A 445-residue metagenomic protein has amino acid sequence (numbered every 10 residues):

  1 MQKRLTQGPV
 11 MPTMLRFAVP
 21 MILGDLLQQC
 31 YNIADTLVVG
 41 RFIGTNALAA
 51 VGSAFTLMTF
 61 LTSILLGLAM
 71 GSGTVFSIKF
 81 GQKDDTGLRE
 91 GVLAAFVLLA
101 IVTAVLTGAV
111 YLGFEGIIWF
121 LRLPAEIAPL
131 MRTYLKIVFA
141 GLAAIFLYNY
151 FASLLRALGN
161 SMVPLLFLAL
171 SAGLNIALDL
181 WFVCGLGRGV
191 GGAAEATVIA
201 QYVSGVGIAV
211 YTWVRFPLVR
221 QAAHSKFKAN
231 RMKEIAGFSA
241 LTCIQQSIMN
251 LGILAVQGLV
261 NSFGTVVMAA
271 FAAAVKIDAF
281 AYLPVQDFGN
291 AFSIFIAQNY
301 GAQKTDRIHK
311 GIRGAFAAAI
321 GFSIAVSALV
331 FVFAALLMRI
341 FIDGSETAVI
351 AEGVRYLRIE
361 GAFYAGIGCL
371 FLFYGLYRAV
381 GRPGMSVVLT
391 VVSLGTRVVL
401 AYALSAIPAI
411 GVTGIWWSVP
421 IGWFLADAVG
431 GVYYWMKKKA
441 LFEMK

Functional and structural regions predicted by a protein language model:
M1-A18, F76-G141, G185-A240, I296-F363 (+1 more regions): Short alpha-helical transmembrane segments in multi-pass integral membrane proteins
L5-F42, T56-G71, V75, A100-T107 (+5 more regions): N-terminal transmembrane alpha-helices
R16-D35, I137, Y148, S171 (+5 more regions): Transmembrane helical elements of multi-pass membrane transporters/channels
L26, C30-A49, I118-A125, W181-R188 (+6 more regions): Helix-terminus/linker motif at the lipid-water interface of multi-pass membrane proteins
T45-T56, L135, A194, T265-F280 (+2 more regions): Small-residue hotspots at the loop-to-helix junctions and early N-terminal turns of transmembrane alpha-helices
L48-G108, I145-P164, A270-A334, I367-L389: Small-residue-rich hydrophobic transmembrane alpha-helices
F60-S63, T107, N175-D179, G205-A209 (+4 more regions): Hydrophobic transmembrane alpha-helices of multi-pass small-molecule transporters
A69, I137-R156, P164-A172, A193-I208 (+4 more regions): Short runs within selected transmembrane alpha-helices of multi-pass transporters and secretion channels
